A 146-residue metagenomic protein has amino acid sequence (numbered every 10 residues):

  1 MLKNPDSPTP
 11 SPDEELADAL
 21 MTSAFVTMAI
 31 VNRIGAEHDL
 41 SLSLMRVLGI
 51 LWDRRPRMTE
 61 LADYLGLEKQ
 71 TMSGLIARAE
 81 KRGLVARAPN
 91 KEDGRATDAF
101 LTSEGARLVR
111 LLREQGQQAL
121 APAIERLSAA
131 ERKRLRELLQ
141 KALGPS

Functional and structural regions predicted by a protein language model:
M1-H38, L101-S103: N-terminal leader segment of winged-helix/HTH proteins
M1-S11, A17, A130-S146: C-terminal regulatory/oligomerization modules of transcriptional regulators
P8, D63, E68-R82: Long, contiguous secondary-structure blocks with strong helical propensity
T9-P10, W52, G66, R110-R113 (+2 more regions): Alpha-solenoid HEAT/Armadillo repeat architecture
A19, V26, I30, R46-W52 (+2 more regions): Pre-recognition alpha-helix immediately N-terminal to the DNA-recognition helix within helix-turn-helix or winged-helix
M28, A77-Q140: Charged, amphipathic alpha-helical coiled-coil/dimerization segments
A29-T71: N-terminal helix-turn-helix DNA-binding core of bacterial DNA-binding proteins
G49, G74, E137: DNA-binding alpha-helical recognition surfaces that contact promoter or target DNA
